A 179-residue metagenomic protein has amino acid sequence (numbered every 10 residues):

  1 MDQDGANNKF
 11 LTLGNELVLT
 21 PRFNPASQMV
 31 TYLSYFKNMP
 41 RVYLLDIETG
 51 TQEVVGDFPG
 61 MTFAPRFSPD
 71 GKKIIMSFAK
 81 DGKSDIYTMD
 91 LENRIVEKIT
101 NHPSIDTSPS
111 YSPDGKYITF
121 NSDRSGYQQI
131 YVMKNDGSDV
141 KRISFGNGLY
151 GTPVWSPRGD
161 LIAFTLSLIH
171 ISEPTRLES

Functional and structural regions predicted by a protein language model:
M1-L19, L45-F63, M89-T107, M133-G151: Multi-bladed beta-propeller domains
P25-A26, P69-D70, P113-D114, P157-R158: Residue-level detector of Asp-centered blade-edge/turn motifs that repeat once per structural unit in beta-propeller
M39-Y43, K83-Y87, Y127-Y131, S172: Structural motif
I169-S179: Single conserved hydrophobic/aromatic residue that forms the stacking wall/gate of nucleotide- or nucleobase-binding
